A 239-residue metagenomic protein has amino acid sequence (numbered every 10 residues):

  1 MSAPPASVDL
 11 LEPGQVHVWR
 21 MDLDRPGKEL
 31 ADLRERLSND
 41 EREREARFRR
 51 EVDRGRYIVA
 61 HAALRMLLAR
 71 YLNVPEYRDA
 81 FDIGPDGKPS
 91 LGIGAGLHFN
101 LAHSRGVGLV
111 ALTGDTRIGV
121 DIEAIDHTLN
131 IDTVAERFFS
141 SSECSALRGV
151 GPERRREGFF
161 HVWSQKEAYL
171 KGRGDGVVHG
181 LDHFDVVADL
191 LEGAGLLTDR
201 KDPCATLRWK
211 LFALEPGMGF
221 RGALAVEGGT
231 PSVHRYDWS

Functional and structural regions predicted by a protein language model:
M1-S239: Core catalytic alpha/beta fold that binds nucleotide/phospho-ligands
